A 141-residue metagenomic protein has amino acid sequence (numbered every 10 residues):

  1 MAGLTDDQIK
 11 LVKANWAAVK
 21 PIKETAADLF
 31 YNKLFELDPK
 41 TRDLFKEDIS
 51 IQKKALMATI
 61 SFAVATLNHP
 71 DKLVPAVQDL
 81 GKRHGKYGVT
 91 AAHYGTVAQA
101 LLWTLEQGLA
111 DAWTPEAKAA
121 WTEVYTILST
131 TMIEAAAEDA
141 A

Functional and structural regions predicted by a protein language model:
A2-A141: Globin-like tetrapyrrole-binding proteins
